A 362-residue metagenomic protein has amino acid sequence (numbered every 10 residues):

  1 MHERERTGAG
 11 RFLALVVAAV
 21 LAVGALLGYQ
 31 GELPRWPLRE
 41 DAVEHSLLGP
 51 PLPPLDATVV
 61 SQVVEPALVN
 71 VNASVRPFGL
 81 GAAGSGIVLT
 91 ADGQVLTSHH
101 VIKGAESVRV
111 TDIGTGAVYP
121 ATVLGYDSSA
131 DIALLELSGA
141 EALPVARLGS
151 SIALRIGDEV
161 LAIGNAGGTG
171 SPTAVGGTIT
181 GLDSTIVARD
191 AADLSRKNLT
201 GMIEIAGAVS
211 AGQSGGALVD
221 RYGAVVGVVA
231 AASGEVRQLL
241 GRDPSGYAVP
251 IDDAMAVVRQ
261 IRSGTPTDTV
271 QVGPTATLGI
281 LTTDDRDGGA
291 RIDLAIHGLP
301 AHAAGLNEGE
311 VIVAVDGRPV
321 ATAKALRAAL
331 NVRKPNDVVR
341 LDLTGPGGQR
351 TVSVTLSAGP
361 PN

Functional and structural regions predicted by a protein language model:
G8-A14, P51-V59, N72-Q94, R109 (+6 more regions): A conserved glycine-rich beta-strand in the N-terminal activation segment of trypsin-fold
G28-S85, A91-Q94, S98-H99, E106-S107 (+3 more regions): N-terminal activation segment of mature serine protease catalytic domains
G31, L55-V60, A166, R221 (+2 more regions): C-terminal cap/linker of serine protease catalytic domains
V59-V60, V108-E141, G149-I152, N331-R333 (+2 more regions): Conserved catalytic-core segment of clan PA serine endopeptidases
V60, T122-L124, E141-G170, A174 (+3 more regions): Active-site substrate-binding loop(s) of clan PA
P77, E204, A208, Q260-A329 (+1 more regions): PDZ/PDZ-like groove recognition
P77-G79, A105, L143, I163-G177 (+2 more regions): Active-site loop architecture of trypsin-fold serine endopeptidases
P77-G79, Y126-A130, T169, D183-I203 (+4 more regions): Gly/Ser-enriched beta-turn/beta-hairpin loop segments
